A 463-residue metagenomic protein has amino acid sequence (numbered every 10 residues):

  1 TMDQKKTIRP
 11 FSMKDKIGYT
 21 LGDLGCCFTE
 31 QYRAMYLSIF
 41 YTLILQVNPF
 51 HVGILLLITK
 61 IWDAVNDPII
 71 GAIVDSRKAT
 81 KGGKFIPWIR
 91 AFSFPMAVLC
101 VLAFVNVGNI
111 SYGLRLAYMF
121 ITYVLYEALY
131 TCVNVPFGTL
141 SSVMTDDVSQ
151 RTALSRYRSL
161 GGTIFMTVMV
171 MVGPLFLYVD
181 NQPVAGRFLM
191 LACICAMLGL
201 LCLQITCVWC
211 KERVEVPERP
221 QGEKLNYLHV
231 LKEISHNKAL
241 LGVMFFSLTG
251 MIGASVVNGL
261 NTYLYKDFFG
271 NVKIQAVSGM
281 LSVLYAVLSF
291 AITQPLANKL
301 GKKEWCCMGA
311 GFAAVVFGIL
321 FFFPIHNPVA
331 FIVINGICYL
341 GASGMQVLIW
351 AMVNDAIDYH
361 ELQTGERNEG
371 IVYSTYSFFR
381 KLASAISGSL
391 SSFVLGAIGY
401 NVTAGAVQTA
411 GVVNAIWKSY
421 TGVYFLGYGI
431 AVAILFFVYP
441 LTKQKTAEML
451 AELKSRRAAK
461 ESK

Functional and structural regions predicted by a protein language model:
D3-K463: Membrane-embedded alpha-helical bundles of multi-pass transporters/translocases, especially carrier/permease families
